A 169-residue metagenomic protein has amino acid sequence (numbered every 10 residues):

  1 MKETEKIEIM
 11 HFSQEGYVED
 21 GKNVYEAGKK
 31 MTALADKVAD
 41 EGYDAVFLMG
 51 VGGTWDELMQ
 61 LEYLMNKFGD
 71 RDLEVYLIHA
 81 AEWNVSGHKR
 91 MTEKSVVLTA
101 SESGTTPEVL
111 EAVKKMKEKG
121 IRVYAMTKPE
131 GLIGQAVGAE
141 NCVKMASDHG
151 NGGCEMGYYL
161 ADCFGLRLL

Functional and structural regions predicted by a protein language model:
M1-E41, L160, L169: Cofactor-/ligand-binding subdomain signature composed of acidic, glycine-rich, tryptophan-containing flexible loops
A39-L169: Glycine-rich phosphate-binding loops that contact phosphosugars or nucleotide phosphates
